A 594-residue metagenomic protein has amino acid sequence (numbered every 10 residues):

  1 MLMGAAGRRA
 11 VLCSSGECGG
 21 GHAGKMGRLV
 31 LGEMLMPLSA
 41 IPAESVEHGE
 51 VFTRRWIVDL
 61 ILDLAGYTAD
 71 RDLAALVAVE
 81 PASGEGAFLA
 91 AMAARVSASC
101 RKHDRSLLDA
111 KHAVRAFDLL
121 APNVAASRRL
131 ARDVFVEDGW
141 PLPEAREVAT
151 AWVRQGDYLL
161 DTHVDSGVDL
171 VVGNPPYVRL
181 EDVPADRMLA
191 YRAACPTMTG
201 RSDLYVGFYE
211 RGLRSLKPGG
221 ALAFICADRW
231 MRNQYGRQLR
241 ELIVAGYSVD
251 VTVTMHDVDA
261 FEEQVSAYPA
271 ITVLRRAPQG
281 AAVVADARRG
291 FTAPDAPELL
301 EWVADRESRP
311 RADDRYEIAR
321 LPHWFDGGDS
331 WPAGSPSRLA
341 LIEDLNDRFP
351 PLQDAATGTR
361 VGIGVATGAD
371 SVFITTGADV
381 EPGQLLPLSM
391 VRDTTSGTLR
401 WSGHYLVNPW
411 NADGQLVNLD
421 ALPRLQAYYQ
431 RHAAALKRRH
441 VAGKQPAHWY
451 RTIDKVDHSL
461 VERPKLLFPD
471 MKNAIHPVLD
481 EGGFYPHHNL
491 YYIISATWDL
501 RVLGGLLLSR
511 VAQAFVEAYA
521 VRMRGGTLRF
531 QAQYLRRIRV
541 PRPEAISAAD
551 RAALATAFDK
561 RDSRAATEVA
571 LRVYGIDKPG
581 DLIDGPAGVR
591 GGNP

Functional and structural regions predicted by a protein language model:
L2, L12, L29-L31: Leucine-biased recognition of intrinsically disordered, low-complexity hydrophobic segments
R8, H22, V46-E47, V51-L60 (+4 more regions): Signature of N6-adenine DNA methyltransferases within the class I
G27-D59, R522: Class I S-adenosyl-L-methionine
E47, T53-T162, C226-R229, L239-R240: Conserved S-adenosyl-L-methionine
L73-A74, D109-V114, V148-V153, D165-G167 (+8 more regions): Short, well-ordered loop/turn elements at secondary-structure boundaries
F325, W331-T556, S563-Y574: Polybasic, glycine- and aromatic-enriched phosphate-binding surface used to engage nucleic acids
